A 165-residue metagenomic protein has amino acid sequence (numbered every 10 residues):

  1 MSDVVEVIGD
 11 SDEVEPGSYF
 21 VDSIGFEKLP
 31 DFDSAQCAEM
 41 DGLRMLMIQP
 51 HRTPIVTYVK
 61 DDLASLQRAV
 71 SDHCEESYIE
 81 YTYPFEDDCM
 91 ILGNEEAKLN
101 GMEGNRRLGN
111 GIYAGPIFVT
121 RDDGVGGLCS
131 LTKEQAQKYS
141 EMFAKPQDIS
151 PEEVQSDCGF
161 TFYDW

Functional and structural regions predicted by a protein language model:
M1-D33, P116, D123-E141: Short, compact, well-ordered microdomains
S34-E39: Surface-exposed beta-loop interaction hotspot
M40-W165: Domain-length accessory/inserted modules outside core catalytic folds
